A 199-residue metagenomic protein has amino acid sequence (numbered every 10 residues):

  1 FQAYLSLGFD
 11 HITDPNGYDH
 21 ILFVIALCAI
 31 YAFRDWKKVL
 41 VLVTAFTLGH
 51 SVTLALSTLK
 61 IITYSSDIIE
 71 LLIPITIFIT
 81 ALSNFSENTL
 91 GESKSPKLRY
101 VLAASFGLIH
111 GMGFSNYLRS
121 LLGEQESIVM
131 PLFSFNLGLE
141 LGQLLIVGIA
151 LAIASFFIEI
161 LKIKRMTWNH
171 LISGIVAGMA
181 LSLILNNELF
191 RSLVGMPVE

Functional and structural regions predicted by a protein language model:
F1-D14, K94-L108, P131-G138: Small-residue-enriched transmembrane helix starts and helix-helix packing motifs in multi-pass inner-membrane proteins
F1-D19, L90, K94-S95, I184-E199: Histidine-/acidic- and/or cysteine-rich, low-complexity loops and terminal segments associated with membrane
G8-S57, I61: Juxtamembrane transmembrane-helix termini in multi-pass membrane transport proteins
H20, H50, F78, L108-H110 (+3 more regions): Divalent metal-coordination and catalytic microenvironments
F33-K37, S86-K97, I158-T167: Membrane-interface helix-boundary motifs at transmembrane edges
L56-D67, S86-L90, L118: Membrane-interface helix caps and helix-loop-helix hairpins in membrane proteins
F85-M112, Y117-G123, G195-E199: Alpha-helical multi-pass membrane helix bundles of inner-membrane/thylakoid proteins, especially permease cores
I149, I158-E199: C-terminal regulatory/interaction regions
